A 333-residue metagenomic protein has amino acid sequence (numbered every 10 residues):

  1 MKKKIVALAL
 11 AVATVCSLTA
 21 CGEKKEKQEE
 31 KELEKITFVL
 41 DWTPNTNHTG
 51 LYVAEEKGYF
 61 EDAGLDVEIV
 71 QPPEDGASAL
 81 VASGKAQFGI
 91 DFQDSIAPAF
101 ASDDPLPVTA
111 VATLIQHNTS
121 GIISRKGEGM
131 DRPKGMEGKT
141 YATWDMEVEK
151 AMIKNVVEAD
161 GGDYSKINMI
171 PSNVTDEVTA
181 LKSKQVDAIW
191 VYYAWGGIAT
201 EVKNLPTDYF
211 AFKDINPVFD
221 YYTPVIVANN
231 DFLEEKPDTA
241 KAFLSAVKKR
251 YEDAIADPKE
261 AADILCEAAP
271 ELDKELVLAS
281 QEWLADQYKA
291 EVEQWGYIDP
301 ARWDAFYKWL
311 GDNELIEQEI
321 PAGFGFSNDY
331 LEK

Functional and structural regions predicted by a protein language model:
M1-K35, D62, K333: Short, low-complexity disordered leader/linker segments with a strong preference for bacterial N-terminal type II
E30-D163, N168-N173, D187, V191-A194 (+2 more regions): Short, glycine-/small- and polar/acidic-enriched structural segments that line small-molecule recognition paths
T49, V53, K57-G58, A79 (+14 more regions): Solvent-exposed, polar/charged alpha-helical surfaces in well-ordered, non-transmembrane soluble domains, broadly
E55-E56, E61, E158, E201 (+3 more regions): Short polybasic/polar patches that bind polyanions
Y164-N168, A269-E282, E317-F324: Short, surface-exposed acidic
D176-T179, S183-E267: Pocket-lining segment of extracytoplasmic ligand-binding domains
E234-N313: Secondary-structure end/capping motifs
W303-K333: Conserved C-terminal helix/tail region of periplasmic/extracytoplasmic solute-binding proteins
